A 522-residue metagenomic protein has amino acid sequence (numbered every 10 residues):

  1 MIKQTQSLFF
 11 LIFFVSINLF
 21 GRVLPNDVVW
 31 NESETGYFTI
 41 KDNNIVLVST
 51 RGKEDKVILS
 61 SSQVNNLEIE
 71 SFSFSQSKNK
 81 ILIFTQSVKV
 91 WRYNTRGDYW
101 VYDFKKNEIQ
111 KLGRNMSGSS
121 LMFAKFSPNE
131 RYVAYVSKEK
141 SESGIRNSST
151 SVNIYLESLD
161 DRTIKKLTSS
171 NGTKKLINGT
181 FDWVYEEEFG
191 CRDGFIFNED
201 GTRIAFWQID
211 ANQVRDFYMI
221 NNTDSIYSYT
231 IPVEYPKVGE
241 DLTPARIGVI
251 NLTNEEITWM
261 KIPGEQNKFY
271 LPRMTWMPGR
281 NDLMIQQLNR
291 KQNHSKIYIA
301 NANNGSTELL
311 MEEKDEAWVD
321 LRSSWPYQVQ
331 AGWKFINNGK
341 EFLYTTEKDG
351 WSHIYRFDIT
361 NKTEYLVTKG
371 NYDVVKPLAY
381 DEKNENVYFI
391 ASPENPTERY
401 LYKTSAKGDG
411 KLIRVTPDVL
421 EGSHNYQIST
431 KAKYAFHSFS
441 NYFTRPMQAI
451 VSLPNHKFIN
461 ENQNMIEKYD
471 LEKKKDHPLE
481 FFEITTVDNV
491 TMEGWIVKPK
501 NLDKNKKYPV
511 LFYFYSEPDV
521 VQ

Functional and structural regions predicted by a protein language model:
E32-S33, Q76-S77, P128-N129, E199-D200 (+4 more regions): Residue-level detector of Asp-centered blade-edge/turn motifs that repeat once per structural unit in beta-propeller
Y37, I81-L82, E130-V133, I204 (+4 more regions): Hydrophobic beta-strand positions that form the internal "hydrophobic ladder" of WD40/Gbeta-like beta-propeller blades
D42-L47, W91-D98, S143-I145, T150-Y155 (+6 more regions): Structural motif
T50-K53, D103-N107, S158-R162, N251-E255 (+4 more regions): Short loop/turn segments that connect beta-strands within beta-propeller blades
L59-L67, M116-S117, K165-E187, V238 (+7 more regions): Surface-exposed loop and turn segments in beta-propeller and other repeat-based domains that flank or scaffold
Q86-D98, S143-R146, V152, L167-F195 (+4 more regions): Predominantly five- to eight-bladed beta-propeller fold
R192, I196, R215-M219, P272-R273 (+4 more regions): Serine-hydrolase catalytic core recognition
W207-E364: Beta-propeller domains
